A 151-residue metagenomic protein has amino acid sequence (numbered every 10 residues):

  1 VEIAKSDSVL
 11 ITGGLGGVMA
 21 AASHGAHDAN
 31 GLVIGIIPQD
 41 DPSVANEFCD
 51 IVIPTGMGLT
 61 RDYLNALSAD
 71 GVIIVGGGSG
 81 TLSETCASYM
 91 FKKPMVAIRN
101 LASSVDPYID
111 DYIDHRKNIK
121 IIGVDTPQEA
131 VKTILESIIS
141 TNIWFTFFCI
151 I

Functional and structural regions predicted by a protein language model:
S8-V18: Charged, well-structured alpha/beta interaction segments
I11-G13, G35-I37, G123: General beta-strand structural signal in soluble alpha/beta enzymes
G16-C86, R99-L101: Acidic/glycine-enriched connector segments
G71-V72, I122-W144, F148-C149: A charged, well-structured terminal subsegment
I73, K92-M95: Structural loop-to-beta junction motif characteristic of Rossmann-like glycosyltransferase folds
S103-I119: Catalytic binding pocket for nucleotide-activated donors in carbohydrate/polymer assembly enzymes
